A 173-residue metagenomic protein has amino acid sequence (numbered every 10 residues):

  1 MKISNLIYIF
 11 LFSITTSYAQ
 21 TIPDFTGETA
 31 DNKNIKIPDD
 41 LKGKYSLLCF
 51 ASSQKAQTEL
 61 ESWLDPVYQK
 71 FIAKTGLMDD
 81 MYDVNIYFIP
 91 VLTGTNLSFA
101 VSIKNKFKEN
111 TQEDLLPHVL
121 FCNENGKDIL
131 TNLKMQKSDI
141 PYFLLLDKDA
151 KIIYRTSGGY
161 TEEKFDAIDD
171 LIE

Functional and structural regions predicted by a protein language model:
S4-I14: Sec-dependent N-terminal signal peptides
S17-P38, S62: N-terminal "domain-start" segment that seeds a small globular fold
D40-L64: Short active-site neighborhood of thiol/selenol oxidoreductases, capturing the structured segment around
Q54-A56, L92-N96, G126-K127, I152 (+1 more regions): Solvent-exposed loop/turn segments at secondary-structure junctions within structured extracellular/periplasmic domains
A56-Q112: Structural microenvironment flanking redox-active thiols in thiol-disulfide oxidoreductases
S98-D139: Thioredoxin-like thiol-disulfide oxidoreductase module
S138-E173: Thiol-/selenol-based redox modules, centered on thioredoxin-like and closely related oxidoreductase domains
